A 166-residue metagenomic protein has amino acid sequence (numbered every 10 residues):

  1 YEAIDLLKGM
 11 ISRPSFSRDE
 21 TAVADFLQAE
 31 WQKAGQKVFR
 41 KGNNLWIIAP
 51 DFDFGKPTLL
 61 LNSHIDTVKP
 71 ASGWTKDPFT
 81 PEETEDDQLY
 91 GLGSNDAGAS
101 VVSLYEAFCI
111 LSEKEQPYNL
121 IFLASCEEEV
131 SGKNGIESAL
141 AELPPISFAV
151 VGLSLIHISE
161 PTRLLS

Functional and structural regions predicted by a protein language model:
Y1-P70: N-terminal helical capping/dimerization or prosegment-like subdomains of hydrolases acting on amide or phosphate bonds
D5, Y118, P144-I146: Structured loop/turn residues at beta-strand edges in well-structured enzyme cores
A22, V102, N134-G135: Generic recognition of short, well-ordered alpha-helical segments
K56-I121: Active-site metal-coordination/substrate-binding segment of hydrolases, especially metallo-dependent peptidases
I65, L123-S131, I136, S154-I156: Acidic, glycine-rich active-site loops and adjacent beta-strand->loop/helix elements that engage anionic groups
A139: Substrate/cofactor-recognition hotspot
E142-L155: A glycine-rich helix N-cap at a beta->alpha junction
I156-S166: Single conserved hydrophobic/aromatic residue that forms the stacking wall/gate of nucleotide- or nucleobase-binding
